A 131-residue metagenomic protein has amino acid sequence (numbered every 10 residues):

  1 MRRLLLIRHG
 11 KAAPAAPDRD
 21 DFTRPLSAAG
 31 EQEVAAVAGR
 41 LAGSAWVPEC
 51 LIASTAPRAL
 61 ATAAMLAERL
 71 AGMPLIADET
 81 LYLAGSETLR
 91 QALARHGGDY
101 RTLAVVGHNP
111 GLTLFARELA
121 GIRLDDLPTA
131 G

Functional and structural regions predicted by a protein language model:
R2, S54-A61, T102-T113: A broadly tuned preference for mixed-charge, low-complexity surface segments
R3-E79, A84, I122, L127: Active-site-proximal alpha-helix that buttresses catalytic centers in soluble enzyme cores
L81-L93: Short alpha-helix plus adjacent loop in nuclease-associated cores
R90-G131: Active-site-adjacent alpha-helix immediately C-terminal to a catalytic or transition-state-stabilizing loop
